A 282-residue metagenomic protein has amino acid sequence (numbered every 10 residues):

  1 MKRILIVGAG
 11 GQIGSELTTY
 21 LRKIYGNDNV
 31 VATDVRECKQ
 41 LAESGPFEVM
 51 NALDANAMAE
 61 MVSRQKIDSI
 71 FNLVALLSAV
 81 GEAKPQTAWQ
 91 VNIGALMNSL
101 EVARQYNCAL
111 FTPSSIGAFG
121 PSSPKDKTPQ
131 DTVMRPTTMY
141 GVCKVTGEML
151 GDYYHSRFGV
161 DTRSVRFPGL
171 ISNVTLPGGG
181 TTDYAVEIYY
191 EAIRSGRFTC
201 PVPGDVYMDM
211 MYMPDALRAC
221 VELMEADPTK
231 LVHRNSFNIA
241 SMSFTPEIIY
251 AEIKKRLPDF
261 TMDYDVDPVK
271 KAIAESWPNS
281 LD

Functional and structural regions predicted by a protein language model:
I4-I24: N-terminal Rossmann NAD(P)H-binding glycine-rich loop of SDR-like oxidoreductase domains
V7, T33, I70-V74, L110-I116 (+1 more regions): SDR active-site strand-loop-helix element
M50-L53, A83, T87-N98, M134 (+1 more regions): Glycine-rich NAD(P)-binding loop of the Rossmann-fold in SDR/ketoreductase-type enzymes
A52-V91: NAD(P)H-binding glycine-rich loop region in Rossmannoid oxidoreductase-like domains and their noncatalytic homologs
W89, T132, T137-E148, G178-V186 (+1 more regions): Short-chain dehydrogenase/reductase
M97-M139: Conserved Rossmann-fold NAD(P)-dependent oxidoreductase catalytic core, especially the SDR/UDP-sugar
D152-Y207, M213-L217: NAD(P)-dependent short-chain dehydrogenase/reductase
P201-P203, D209-D282: C-terminal substrate-binding subdomain of Rossmann-fold SDR/epimerase-dehydratase oxidoreductases
